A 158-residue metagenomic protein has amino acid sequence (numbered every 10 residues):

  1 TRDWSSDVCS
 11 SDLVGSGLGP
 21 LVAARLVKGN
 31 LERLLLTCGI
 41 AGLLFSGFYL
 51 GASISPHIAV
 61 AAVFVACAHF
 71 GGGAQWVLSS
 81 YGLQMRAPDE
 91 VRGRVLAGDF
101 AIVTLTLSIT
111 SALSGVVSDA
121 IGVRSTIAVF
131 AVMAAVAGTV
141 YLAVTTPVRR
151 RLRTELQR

Functional and structural regions predicted by a protein language model:
T1-V8: Single conserved hydrophobic/aromatic residue that forms the stacking wall/gate of nucleotide- or nucleobase-binding
S6, S118-A134: A membrane-interface helix-boundary motif in multi-pass transporters
D12-G15, P20, A24, F64-V116: Substrate-agnostic recognition of the 12-TM MFS/MFS-like secondary transporter fold
K28-G29, S53-I54, M85, D119-A120: Membrane-helix boundary and inter-helical linker elements of multi-pass secondary transporters
L34-L50, A128-V132: Structural signature of the two symmetry-related core transmembrane helices
F48-A52, A68, V140-Y141: MFS-fold secondary transporters
G51-F64: Helix-loop junctions at membrane interfaces in 12-TM secondary transporters
V144-R158: Intrinsic disorder in cytosolic terminal tails and internal cytosolic loops of multi-pass membrane transporters
